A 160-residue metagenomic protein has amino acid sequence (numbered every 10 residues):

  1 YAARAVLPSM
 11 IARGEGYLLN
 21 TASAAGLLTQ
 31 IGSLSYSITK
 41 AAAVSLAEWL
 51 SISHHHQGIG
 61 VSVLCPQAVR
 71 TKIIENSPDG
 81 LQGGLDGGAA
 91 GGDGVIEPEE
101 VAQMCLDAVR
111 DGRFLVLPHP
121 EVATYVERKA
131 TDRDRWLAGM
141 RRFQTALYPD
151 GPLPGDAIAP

Functional and structural regions predicted by a protein language model:
A3, T39: Active-site helix of classical SDR
A5-G14: A short helix-coil junction within the Rossmann-fold of NAD(P)-dependent oxidoreductases
M10, L28, W49-I59: Active-site-adjacent segment of SDR/Rossmann-fold oxidoreductases
S23: Residue(s) in the substrate-gating loop at a strand-loop-helix junction that position the organic substrate next
Q30-L34: Active-site loop immediately N-terminal to the catalytic Tyr-X3-Lys motif of short-chain dehydrogenase/reductase
Y36, V44: Catalytic tyrosine of NAD(P)H-dependent dehydrogenase/reductases that use a Tyr as the general acid/base
I52-P120: SDR active-site lid
